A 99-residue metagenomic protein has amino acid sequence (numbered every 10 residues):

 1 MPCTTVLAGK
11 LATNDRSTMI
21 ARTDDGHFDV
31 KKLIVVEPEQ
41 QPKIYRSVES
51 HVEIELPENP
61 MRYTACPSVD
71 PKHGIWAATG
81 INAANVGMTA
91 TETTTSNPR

Functional and structural regions predicted by a protein language model:
P2-R99: A contiguous strand-loop segment
